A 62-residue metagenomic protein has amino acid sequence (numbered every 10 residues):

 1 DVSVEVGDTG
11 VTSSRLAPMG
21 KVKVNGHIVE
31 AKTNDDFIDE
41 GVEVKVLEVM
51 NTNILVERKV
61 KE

Functional and structural regions predicted by a protein language model:
D1-E62: Terminal membrane-proximal soluble interaction domains of membrane-associated proteins
